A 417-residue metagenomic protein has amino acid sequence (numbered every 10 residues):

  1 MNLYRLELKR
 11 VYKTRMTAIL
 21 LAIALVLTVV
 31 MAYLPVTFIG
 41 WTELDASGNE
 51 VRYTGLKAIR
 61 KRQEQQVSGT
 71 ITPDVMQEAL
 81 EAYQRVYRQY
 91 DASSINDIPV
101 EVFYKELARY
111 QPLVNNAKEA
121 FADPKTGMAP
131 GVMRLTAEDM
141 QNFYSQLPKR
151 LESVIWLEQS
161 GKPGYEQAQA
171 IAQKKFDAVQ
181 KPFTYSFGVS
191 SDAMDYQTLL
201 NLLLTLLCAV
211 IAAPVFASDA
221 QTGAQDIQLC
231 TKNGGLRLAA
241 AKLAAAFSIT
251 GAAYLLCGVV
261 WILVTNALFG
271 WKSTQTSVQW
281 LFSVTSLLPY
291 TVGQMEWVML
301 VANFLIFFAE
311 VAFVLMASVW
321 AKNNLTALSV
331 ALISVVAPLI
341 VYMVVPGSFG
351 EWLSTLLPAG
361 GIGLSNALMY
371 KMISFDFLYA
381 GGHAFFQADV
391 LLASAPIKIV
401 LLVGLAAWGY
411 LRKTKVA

Functional and structural regions predicted by a protein language model:
M1-L21: Aromatic- and glycine-rich beta-strand/loop motifs that create alpha-glucan
T17, I306-V314, K371-A417: Alpha-helical transmembrane segments of multi-pass membrane transporters/translocases
L21-L25, L325-P338: Central hydrophobic cores of alpha-helical transmembrane segments in multi-pass integral membrane proteins
V26-M76, A82, D139-D219, A240-W320 (+1 more regions): Secretory targeting signals
F38-L135: N-terminal, intrinsically disordered, polar/charged segments of Gram-positive cell-envelope systems that serve as
T222-D226: Hydrophobic transmembrane alpha-helix segments characteristic of membrane transport and insertion machinery
L229-G235: Short helix-to-coil transition segments within interhelical loops that connect adjacent transmembrane helices
L268-S277, P346-M372: Juxtamembrane non-transmembrane "cap" segments at the membrane-aqueous interface of multi-pass membrane proteins
